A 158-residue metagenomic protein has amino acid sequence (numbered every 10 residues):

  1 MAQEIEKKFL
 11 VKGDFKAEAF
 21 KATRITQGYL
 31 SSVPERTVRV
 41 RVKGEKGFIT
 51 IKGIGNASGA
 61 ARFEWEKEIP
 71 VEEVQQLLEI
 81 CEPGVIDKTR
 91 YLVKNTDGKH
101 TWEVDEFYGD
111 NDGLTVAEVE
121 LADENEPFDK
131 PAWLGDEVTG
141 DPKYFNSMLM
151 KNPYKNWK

Functional and structural regions predicted by a protein language model:
M1-K158: Phosphate-end processing signature that detects enzymes handling 5′-triphosphorylated RNA and polyphosphate
